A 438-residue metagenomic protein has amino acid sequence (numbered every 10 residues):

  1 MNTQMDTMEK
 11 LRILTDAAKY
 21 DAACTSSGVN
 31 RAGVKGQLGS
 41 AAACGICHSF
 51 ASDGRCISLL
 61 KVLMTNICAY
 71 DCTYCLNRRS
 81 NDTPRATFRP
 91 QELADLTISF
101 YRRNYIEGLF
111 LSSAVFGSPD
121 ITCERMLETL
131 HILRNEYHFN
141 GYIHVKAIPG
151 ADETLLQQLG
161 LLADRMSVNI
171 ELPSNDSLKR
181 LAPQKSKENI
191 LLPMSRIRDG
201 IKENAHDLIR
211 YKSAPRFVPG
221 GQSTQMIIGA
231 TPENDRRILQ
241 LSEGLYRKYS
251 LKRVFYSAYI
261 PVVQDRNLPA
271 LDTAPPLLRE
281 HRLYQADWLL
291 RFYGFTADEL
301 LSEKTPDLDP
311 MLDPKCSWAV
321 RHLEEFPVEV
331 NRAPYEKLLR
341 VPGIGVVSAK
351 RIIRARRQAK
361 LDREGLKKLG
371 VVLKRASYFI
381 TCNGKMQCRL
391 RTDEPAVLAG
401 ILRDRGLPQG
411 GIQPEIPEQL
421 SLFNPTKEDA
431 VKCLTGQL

Functional and structural regions predicted by a protein language model:
M1-I67, V372, I380, C388-L438: Flexible, acidic/Gly-rich N-terminal and inter-domain linker regions that tether and position cofactor-handling modules
L59, C72, L111, V168 (+3 more regions): Conserved, mostly hydrophobic/aromatic
V62-Q91: Canonical Radical SAM [4Fe-4S] cluster-binding loop centered on the CxxxCxxC motif and its immediate flanking residues
A94, I98, G117-L300: Conserved AdoMet/S-adenosylmethionine-binding subsite of the radical SAM
I98-A114, A286: Short Fe-S-cluster ligation motifs
P269-L339, R375-D429, C433, Q437: Long, highly charged, low-complexity intrinsically disordered interaction regions that mediate electrostatic DNA/RNA
A355-R356: Residue-level signature of tetratricopeptide-repeat
